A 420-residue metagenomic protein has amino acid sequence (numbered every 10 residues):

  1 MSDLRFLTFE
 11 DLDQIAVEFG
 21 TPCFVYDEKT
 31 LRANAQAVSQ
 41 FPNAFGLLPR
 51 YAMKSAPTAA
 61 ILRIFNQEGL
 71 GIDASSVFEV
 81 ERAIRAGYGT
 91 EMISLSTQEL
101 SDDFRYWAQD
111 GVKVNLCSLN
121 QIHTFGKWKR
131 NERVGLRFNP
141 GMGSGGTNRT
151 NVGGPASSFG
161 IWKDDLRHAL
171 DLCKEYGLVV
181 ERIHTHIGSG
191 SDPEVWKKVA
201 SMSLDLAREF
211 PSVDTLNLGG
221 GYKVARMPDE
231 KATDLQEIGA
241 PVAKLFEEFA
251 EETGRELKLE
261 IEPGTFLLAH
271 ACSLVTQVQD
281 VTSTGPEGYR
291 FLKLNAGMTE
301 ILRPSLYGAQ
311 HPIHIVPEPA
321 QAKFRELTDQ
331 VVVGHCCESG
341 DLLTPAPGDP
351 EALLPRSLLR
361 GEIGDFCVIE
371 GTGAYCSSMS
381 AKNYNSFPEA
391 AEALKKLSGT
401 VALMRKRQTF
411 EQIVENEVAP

Functional and structural regions predicted by a protein language model:
M1-E132, A156, D171-V180, R208 (+3 more regions): A charged N-terminal "starter" segment
L31, K54, S76, W107 (+6 more regions): Conserved, mostly hydrophobic/aromatic
Y51, I72-S75, L95, N115-S118 (+8 more regions): General beta-strand structural signal in soluble alpha/beta enzymes
S55-P57, F78, E99-S101, S118-N120 (+6 more regions): Active-site-proximal loop/turn and secondary-structure-junction residues that shape catalytic pockets, frequently
L62, I84-R85, R105-A108, G126-W128 (+7 more regions): Short acidic, glycine/serine/threonine-rich loops at helix termini
K129-G143: Glycine-rich, aromatic-flanked loop segments that form ligand/cofactor-binding clefts across common enzyme folds
P140-T282, F387: Active-site loop/helix belt of alpha/beta enzymes
E256-P420: Charged (often Lys/Glu-rich) extended helix/loop segments that serve as interaction or gating elements
